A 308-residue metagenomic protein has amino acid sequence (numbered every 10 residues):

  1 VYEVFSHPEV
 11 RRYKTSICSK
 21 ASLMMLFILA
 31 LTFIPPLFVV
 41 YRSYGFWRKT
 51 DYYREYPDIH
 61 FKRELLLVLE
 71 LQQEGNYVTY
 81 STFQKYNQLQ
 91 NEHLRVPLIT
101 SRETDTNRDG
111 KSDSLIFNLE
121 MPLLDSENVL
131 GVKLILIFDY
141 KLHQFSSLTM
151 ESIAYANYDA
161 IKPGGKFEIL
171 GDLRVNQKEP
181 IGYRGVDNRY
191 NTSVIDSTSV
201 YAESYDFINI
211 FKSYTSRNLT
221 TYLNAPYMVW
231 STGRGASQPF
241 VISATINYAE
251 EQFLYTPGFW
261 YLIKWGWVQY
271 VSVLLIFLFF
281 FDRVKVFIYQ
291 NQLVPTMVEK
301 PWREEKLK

Functional and structural regions predicted by a protein language model:
V1-L94, L293, M297-K306: N-terminal pre-first-transmembrane soluble regions of secretory-pathway and organelle membrane proteins
K20-M24, E103-R108, Y270: Short, charged/polar micro-motifs that form catalytic or ligand-binding hotspots
F38, R42, D125, Y140-S146 (+4 more regions): Eukaryotic basic, amphipathic alpha-helical target segments in cytosolic regions
R48-Y255: Non-cytosolic ectodomains/luminal loops of secretory-pathway membrane proteins
N218-K308: Long, compositionally biased interface segments
